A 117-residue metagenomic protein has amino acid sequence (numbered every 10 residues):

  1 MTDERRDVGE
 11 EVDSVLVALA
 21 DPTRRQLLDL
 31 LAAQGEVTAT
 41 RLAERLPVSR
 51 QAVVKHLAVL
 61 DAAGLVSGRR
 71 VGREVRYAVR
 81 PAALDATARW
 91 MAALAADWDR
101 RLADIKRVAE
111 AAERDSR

Functional and structural regions predicted by a protein language model:
M1-D3, S116-R117: Short, intrinsically disordered, low-complexity terminal/loop segments
T2, R6, E10-S49, V71-D85 (+1 more regions): N-terminal helix-turn-helix DNA-binding core of bacterial DNA-binding proteins
E44, D61-A62, S67: Alpha-helical residues within the helix-turn-helix
L57-A58: Short, hydrophobic-biased segments on the C-terminal half of alpha helices that form "recognition helices"
L84-V108: C-terminal structural segments of small proteins and small subunits
R107-R117: Short, charged, intrinsically disordered terminal tails
